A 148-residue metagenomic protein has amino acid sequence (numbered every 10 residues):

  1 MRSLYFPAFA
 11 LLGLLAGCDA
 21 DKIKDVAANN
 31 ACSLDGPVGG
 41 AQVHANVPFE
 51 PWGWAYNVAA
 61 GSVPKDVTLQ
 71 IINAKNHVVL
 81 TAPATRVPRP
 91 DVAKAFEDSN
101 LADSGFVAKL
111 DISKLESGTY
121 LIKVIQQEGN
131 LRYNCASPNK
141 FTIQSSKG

Functional and structural regions predicted by a protein language model:
L14-G17: C-terminal motif of bacterial Sec signal peptides marking the signal peptidase cleavage site
A20-F49, A55-Y56, K147: Short, compositionally biased P/S/T/A/G/V-rich stretches that sit at domain boundaries
N57-K65: A short beta-turn/strand-edge loop motif at beta-sheet boundaries
P64-A82: Extended low-complexity, serine/threonine- and proline-enriched intrinsically disordered segments
R89-K109: Aromatic sugar-binding surface patches on proteins that engage polysaccharides or sugar-phosphate polymers
I112-S117: Surface-exposed, short loops/turns at beta-strand junctions within beta-sandwich domains
G118-I122: A short tyrosine-centered beta-strand micro-motif
N130-G148: Short beta-strand elements
